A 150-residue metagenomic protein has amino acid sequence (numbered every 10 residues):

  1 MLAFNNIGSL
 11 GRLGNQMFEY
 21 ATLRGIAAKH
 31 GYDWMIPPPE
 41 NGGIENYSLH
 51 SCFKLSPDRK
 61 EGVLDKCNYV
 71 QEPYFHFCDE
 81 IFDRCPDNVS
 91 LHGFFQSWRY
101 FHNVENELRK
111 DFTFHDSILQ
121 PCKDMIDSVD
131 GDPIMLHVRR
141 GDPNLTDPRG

Functional and structural regions predicted by a protein language model:
M1-N5: Extracellular/lumenal mucin-like low-complexity stalks
N6-S9, N88: Short, flexible coil/turn micro-motifs enriched in small/turn-prone residues
G8-F18, L145-D147: A short, glycine/small-residue-rich beta-strand->loop->alpha-helix junction that serves as a flexible
Q16-A28: Histidine-anchored nucleotide/phosphate-binding helix
Y32: Short glycine/serine/threonine/alanine-rich loop segments
P39-G150: Secretory-pathway luminal glycosyltransferase catalytic domains
